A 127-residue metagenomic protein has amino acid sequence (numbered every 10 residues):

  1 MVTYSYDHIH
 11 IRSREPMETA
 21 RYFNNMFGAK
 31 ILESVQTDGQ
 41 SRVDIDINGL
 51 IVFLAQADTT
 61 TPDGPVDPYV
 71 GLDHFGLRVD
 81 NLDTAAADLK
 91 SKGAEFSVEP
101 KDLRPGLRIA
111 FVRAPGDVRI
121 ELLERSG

Functional and structural regions predicted by a protein language model:
M1-A20, L72-L77, L123-G127: N-terminal beta-strand motif that seeds the catalytic metal site of vicinal oxygen chelate
M1-V2, D44, A86-G127: Vicinal oxygen chelate
S5, G39-S41, G71, G106: Exposed loop/turn and edge beta-strand positions of beta-sandwich/beta-sheet ligand-binding modules
M17-M26, A110: Conserved active-site alpha-helix within GNAT-family acetyltransferase domains
N25-L32, G93-E95: Conserved acetyl-CoA-binding loop of GNAT-fold acetyltransferases
K30-V66, R119-R125: Conserved short beta-strand elements that form part of the metal-binding/catalytic scaffold of enzyme active sites
P68, H74-L89: Mid-chain, well-packed structural core segment of small domains
